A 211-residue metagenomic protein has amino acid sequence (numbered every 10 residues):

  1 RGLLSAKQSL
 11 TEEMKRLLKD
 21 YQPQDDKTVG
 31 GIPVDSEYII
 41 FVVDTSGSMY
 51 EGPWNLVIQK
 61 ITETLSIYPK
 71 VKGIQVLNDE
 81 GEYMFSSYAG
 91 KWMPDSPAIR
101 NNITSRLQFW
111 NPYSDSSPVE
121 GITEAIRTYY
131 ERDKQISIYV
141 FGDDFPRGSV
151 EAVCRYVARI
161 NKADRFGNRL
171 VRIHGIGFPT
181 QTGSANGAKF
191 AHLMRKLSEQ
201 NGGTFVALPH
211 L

Functional and structural regions predicted by a protein language model:
G2-I39: Coiled-coil termination/hinge junctions
K7, S36, W54, I58-T62 (+6 more regions): Extracytoplasmic/secreted envelope proteins and their assembly/folding machinery, especially bacterial periplasmic
P23-T28, Y88, E120-R127, S149-D164: Alpha-helical scaffolding within the catalytic cores of extracellular/periplasmic polymer-degrading hydrolases
D35-K91, P118-I122, I126, S137-F141: Von Willebrand factor
G47, T62-G73, Q108-P112, I126-K134 (+3 more regions): Sec-exported extracytoplasmic/periplasmic mature domains
G73-R106, T128-Y129, E151-C154, S184-K196: Short beta-strand-loop
A98-Q135, R147-G148, I176-A188: Von Willebrand factor
D144-Q200, V206-L208: VWA/integrin I-like adhesion module and closely mimicked acidic/polar interface patches used
